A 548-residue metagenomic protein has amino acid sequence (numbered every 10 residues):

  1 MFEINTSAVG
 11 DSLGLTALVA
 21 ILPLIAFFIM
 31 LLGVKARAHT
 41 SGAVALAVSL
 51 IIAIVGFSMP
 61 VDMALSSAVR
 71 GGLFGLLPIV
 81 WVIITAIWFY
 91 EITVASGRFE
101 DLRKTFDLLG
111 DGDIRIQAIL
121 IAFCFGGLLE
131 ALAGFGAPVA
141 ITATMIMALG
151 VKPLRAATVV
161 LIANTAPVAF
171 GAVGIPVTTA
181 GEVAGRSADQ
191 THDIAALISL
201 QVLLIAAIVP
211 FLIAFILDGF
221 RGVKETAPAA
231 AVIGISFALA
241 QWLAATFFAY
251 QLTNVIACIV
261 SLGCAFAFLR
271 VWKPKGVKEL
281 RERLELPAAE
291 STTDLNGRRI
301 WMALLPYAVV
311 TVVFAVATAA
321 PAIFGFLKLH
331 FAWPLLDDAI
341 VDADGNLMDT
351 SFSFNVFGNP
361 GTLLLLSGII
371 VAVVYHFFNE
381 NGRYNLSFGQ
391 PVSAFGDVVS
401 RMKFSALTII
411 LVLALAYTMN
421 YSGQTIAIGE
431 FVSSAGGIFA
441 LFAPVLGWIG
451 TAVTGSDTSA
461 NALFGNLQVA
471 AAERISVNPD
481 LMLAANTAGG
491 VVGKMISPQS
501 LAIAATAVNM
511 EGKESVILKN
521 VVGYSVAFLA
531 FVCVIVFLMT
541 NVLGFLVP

Functional and structural regions predicted by a protein language model:
T6-A17, K35-S41, L65-L77, H192-L200 (+6 more regions): Interfacial loop-to-helix junctions that mark the boundaries of transmembrane helices in multi-pass membrane
A8-L22, G75-I79, L132-P138, H192-A207 (+2 more regions): Structural signature of hydrophobic alpha-helical transmembrane segments
V19-I29, A36-S58, V80-A86, A230 (+5 more regions): Hydrophobic mid-bilayer segments of alpha-helices in multi-pass membrane transport proteins, especially secondary
S66-L149, A157-T158, G382-A470: Membrane-embedded alpha-helical segments and adjacent helix-loop junctions characteristic of multi-pass solute
V94-F99, D111, I146-A156, E182-T191 (+4 more regions): Juxtamembrane helix-boundary/capping and inter-helix hinge elements in multi-pass membrane proteins
I114-G127, P153-A166, Q190-P210, T408-L411 (+2 more regions): Alpha-helical transmembrane segments of multi-pass membrane proteins
A169-L284, A488-P548: Juxtamembrane and boundary regions of transmembrane helices in multi-pass small-molecule transporters and channels
T293-G450: Transmembrane helical segments that form the transport core of multi-pass membrane transport proteins
